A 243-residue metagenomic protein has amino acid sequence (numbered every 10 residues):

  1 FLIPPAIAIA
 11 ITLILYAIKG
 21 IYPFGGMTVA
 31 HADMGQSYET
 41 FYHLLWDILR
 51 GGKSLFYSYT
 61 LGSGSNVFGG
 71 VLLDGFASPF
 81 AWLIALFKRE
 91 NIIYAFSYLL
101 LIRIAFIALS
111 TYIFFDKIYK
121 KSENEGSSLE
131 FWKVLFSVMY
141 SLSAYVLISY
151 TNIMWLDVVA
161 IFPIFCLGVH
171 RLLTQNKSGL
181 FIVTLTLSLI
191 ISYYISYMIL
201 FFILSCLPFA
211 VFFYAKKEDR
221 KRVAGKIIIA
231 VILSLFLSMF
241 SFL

Functional and structural regions predicted by a protein language model:
F1-L15, S137-V138, L233-S234: Alpha-helical transmembrane segments
I3-P4, K88-A95, L99, N124-F136 (+1 more regions): Membrane-interface starts of transmembrane alpha-helices
I3-P4, S78, F162, L207: Hydrophobic alpha-helix-in-membranes signature
I11-A108, S141-V159: Membrane-interface coil-to-helix junctions
F87, I118-E123, I191: A broad structural signal for alpha-helix termini and local helix breaks/kinks
I104-K117, L129-L173, K177-F213, K226-L243: Membrane-embedded helix bundles of polyisoprenyl
E125-G126, L173-Q175, D219-R220: Helix-boundary and loop/linker segments of multi-pass membrane transporters
K216-G225: Membrane-interface helix-loop-helix junctions at transmembrane boundaries of multi-pass membrane enzymes, predominantly
